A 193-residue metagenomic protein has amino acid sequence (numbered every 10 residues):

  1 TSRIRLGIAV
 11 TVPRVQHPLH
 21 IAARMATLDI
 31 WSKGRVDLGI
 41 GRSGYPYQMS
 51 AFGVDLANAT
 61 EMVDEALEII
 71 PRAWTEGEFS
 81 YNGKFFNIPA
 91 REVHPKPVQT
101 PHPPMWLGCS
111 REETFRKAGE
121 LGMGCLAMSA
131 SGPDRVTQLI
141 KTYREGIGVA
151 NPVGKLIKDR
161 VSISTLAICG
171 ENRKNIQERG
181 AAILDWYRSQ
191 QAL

Functional and structural regions predicted by a protein language model:
T1-L193: Active-site-adjacent structural elements that line small-molecule/cofactor binding pockets in enzymes
